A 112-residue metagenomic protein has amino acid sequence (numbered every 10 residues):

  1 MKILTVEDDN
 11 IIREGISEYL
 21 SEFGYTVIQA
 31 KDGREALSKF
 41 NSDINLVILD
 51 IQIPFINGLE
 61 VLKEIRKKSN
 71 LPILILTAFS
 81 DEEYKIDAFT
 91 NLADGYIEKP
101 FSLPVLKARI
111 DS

Functional and structural regions predicted by a protein language model:
M1-S112: N-terminal/domain-start alpha-helical segments
